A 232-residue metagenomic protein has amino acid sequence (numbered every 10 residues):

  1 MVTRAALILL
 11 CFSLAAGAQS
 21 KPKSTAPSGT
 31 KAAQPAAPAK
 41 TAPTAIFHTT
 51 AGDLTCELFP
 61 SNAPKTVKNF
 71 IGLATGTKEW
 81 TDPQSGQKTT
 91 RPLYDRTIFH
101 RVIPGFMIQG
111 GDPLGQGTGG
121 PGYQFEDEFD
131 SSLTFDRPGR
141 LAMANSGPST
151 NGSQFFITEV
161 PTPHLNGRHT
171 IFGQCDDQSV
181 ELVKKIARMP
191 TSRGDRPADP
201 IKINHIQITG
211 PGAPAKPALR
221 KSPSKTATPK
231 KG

Functional and structural regions predicted by a protein language model:
R4-A15: Bacterial N-terminal signal peptides
A16-G232: Cyclophilin-like peptidyl-prolyl cis-trans isomerases
